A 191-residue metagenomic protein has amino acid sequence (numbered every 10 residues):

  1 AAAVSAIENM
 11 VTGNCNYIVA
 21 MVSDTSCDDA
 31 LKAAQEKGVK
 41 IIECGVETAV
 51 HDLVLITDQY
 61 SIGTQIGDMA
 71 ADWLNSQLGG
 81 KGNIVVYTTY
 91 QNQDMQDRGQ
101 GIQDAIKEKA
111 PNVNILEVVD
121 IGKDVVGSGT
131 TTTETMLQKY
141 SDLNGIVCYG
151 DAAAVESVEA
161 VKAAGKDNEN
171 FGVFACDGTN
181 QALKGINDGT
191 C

Functional and structural regions predicted by a protein language model:
A1-C191: A residue-level marker of the well-folded mature domains of exported/periplasmic proteins
